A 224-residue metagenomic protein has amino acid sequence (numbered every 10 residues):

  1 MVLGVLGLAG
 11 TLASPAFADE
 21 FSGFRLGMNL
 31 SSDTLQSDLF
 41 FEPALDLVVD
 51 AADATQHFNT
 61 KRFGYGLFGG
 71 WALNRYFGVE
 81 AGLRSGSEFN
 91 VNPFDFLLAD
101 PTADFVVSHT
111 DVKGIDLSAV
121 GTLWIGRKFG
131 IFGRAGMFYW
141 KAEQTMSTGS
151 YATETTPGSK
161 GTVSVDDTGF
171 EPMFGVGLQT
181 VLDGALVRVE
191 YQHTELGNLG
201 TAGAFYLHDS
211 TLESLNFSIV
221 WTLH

Functional and structural regions predicted by a protein language model:
M1-S22, H224: Cleavable N-terminal export/targeting peptides
D19-Q36: Transmembrane beta-strand segments of Gram-negative outer membrane beta-barrel proteins
F24, Y76-V79, K128-I131, G184-V189: Repeated loop/turn-to-beta-strand initiation elements of outer-membrane beta-barrel proteins
M28, L67-L73, L83, L117-L123 (+5 more regions): Residues on the lipid-exposed face of transmembrane beta-strands in outer-membrane beta-barrel proteins
T34-F63, R84-G114, Y139-G169, E195-S214: Extracellular/periplasm-exposed beta-strand and loop segments of Gram-negative cell-envelope proteins, dominated by
R62-G64, N74-G78, T110-D116, G126-G130: Short connector loops at helix/strand junctions that flank enzyme active sites, especially segments positioning acidic
G78-E80, T122, I131-A135, S147-S150 (+4 more regions): Membrane-topology and secretion signals of cell-surface/extracellular proteins
F174, Q179-H224: Predominantly the C-terminal beta-signal and adjacent terminal strand-loop region of outer-membrane beta-barrel
